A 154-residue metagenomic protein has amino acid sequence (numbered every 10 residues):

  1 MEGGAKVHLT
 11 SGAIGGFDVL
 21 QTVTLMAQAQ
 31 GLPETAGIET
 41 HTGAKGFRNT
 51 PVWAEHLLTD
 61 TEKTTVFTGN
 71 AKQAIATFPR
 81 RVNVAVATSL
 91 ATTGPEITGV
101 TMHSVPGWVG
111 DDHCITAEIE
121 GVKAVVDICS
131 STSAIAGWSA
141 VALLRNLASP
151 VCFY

Functional and structural regions predicted by a protein language model:
M1-V7: Rossmann-fold NAD(P)-binding glycine/threonine-rich loop
H8, A13-Y154: Active-site-lining helix/loop region of Rossmann-like oxidoreductase modules
